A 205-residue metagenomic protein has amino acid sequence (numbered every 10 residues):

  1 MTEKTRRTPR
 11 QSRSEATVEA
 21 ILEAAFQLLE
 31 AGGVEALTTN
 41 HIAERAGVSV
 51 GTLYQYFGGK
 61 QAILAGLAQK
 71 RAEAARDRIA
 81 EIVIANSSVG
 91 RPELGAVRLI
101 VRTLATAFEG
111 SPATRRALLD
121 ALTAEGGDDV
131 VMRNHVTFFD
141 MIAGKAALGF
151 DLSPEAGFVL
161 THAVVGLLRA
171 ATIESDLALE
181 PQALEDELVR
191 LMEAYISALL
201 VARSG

Functional and structural regions predicted by a protein language model:
M1-A16, G90, L200-G205: N-terminal intrinsically disordered/low-complexity leader segments
S14-A25, I42, L67-I79: Generic hydrophobic, amphipathic alpha-helix propensity
A20, L28-A62, G66: Helix-turn-helix
I21-L29, A75, L104, V164 (+1 more regions): Short hydrophobic clusters on alpha-helical segments that form packing/core surfaces in small helical domains
L29, L64-R71, V131-N134: Alpha-helical DNA-contacting segments of helix-turn-helix folds
E73-A80, G95-A113, T123-F150, P154-H162 (+2 more regions): Amphipathic alpha-helical packing segments from all-alpha helical-bundle domains
E81-S88, A117-E125: Short linear capping/connector segments at secondary-structure termini
D140-G144, L148, T161-E180, E193-S204: Amphipathic C-terminal alpha-helical segment
